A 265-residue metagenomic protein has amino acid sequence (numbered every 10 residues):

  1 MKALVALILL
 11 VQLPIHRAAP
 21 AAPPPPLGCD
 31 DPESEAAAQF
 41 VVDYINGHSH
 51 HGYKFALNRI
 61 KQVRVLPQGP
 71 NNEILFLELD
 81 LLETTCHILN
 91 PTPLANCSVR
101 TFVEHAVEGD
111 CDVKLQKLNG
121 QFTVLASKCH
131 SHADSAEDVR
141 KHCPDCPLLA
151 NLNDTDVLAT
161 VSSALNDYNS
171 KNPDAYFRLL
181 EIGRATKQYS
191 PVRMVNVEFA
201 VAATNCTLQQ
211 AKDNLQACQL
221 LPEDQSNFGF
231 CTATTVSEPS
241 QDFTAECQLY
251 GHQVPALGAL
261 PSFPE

Functional and structural regions predicted by a protein language model:
M1-E33, Y44, H48-G52, K61-D156 (+3 more regions): Hydrophobic, ordered structural segments
K2, N166-N169, G258-L260: Extended non-catalytic domains of envelope/secretory-pathway proteins
A37-I45, I60, L75-L81, T160-Y168 (+2 more regions): Short, structured motif recognition centered on aromatic/hydrophobic residues
H50-F55, I88-P91, P173-F177, L208-A211 (+1 more regions): Intrinsically disordered, low-complexity regions enriched in proline, serine, glycine and charged residues
A56-G69, L179-S190: Short amphipathic beta-strand and strand-loop transition segments with alternating hydrophobic
T84-C86, A202-Q209: Bromodomain acetyl-lysine reader domains
A136-C206: Surface-exposed interaction/gating patches
Q248, H252-E265: C-terminal helix/juxtamembrane-tail motif
